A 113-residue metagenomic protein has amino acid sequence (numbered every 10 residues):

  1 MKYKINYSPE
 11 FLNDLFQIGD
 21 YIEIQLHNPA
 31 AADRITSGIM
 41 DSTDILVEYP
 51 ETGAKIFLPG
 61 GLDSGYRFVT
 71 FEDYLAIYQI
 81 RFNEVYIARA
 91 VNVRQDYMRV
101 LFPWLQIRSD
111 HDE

Functional and structural regions predicted by a protein language model:
M1-G38: Arg/Lys-rich, positively charged N-terminal/basic patches that mediate binding to nucleic acids
N6, H27, A31-S37, A54-D63 (+2 more regions): Solvent-exposed interaction patches of small proteins and small membrane subunits
S8, L12-D14, S42, G53 (+2 more regions): A broad, structure-centric signal for solvent-exposed, well-ordered loop/edge residues that line or flank functional
G19, L26, V47-A54, M98: Short amphipathic alpha-helical interaction/hinge segments
Y21, S42-I45: Solvent-exposed, amphipathic alpha-helical segments
I45-V85: Basic/aromatic recognition patch in beta-strand/loop cores that engages polyanionic ligands
F71-L75, Q79-E113: Enriched for short, Lys/Arg-rich terminal
